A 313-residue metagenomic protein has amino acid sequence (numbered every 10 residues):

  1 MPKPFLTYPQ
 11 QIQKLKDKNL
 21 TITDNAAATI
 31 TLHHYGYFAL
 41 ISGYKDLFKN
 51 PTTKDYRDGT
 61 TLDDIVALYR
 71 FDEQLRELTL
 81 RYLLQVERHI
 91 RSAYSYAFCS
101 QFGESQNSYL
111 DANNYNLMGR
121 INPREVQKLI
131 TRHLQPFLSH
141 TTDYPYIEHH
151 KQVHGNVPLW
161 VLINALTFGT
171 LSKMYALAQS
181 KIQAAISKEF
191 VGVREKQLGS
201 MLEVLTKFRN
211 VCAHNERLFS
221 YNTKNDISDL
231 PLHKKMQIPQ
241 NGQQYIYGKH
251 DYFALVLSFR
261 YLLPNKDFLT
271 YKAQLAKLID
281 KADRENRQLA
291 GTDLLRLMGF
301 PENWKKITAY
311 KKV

Functional and structural regions predicted by a protein language model:
M1-V313: Long, contiguous internal "core" modules enriched in hydrophobic/ aromatic residues
